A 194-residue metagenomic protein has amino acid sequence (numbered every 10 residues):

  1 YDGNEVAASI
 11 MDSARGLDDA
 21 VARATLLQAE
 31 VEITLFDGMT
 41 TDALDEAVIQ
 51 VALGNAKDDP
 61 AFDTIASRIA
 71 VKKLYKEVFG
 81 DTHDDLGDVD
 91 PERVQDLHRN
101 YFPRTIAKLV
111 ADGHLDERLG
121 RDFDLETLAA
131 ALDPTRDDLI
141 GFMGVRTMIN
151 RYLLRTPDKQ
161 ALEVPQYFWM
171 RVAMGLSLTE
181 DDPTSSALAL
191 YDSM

Functional and structural regions predicted by a protein language model:
Y1-M194: Extended catalytic cores of very large enzyme megasubunits
